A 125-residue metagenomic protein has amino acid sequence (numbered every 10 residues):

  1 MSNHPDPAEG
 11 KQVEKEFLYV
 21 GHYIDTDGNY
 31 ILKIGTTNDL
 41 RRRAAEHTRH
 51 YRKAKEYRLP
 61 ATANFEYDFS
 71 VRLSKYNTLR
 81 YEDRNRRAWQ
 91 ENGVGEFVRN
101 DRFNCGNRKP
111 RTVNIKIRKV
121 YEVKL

Functional and structural regions predicted by a protein language model:
M1-N38, R42, K53, Y76 (+1 more regions): GIY-YIG nuclease catalytic motif and its immediate N-terminal context
N29, D39, A45, A54 (+4 more regions): General helical secondary-structure elements
T36-A88: Conserved short loop/helix modules at catalytic or binding sites in compact beta-alpha or helix-hairpin-helix contexts
R49, Q90-V94, E122: Generic surface-pattern signal
R58-K75, E96-L125: Short, mixed-charge low-complexity intrinsically disordered segments
R86-R87, E91-G95, K116: Low-complexity intrinsically disordered segments
